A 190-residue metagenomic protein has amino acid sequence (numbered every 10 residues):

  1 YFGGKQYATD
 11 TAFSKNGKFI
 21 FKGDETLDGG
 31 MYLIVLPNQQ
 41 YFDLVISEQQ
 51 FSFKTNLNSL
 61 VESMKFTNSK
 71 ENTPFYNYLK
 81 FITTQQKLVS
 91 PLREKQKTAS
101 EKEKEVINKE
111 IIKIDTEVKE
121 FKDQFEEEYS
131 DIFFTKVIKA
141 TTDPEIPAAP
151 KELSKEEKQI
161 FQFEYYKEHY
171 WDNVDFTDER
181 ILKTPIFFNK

Functional and structural regions predicted by a protein language model:
Y1-S130, A140-T141, E145-F188: A non-transmembrane, solvent-exposed segment enriched in polar/low-complexity residues
